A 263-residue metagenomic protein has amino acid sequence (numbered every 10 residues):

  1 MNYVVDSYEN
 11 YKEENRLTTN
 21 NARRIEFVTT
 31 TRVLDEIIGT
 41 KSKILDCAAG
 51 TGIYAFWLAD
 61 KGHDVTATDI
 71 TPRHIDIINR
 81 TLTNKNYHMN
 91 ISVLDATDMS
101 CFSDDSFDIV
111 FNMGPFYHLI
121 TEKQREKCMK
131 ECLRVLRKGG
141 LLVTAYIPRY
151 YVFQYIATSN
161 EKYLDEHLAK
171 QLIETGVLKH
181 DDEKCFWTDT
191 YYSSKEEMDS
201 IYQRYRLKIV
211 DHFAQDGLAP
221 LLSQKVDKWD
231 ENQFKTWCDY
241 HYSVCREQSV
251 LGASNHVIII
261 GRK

Functional and structural regions predicted by a protein language model:
M1-T40, I53, W57: Conserved class I S-adenosyl-L-methionine
K41-A48: Conserved class I S-adenosyl-L-methionine
I53-D98: Class I SAM-dependent methyltransferase SAM/SAH-binding core
S100-V110: A short acidic, Gly/Pro-enriched loop at the edge of an enzyme's catalytic core that lines a small-molecule cofactor
L119, D182-E196: Acceptor-substrate binding/catalytic loop of class I
E126-K138: A short glycine-rich, Lys/Arg-flanked "PGG" loop and its adjoining helix->strand segment in the class I
L141-L172: Conserved class I S-adenosyl-L-methionine
V210-K263: A C-terminal cap/extension of S-adenosyl-L-methionine-dependent methyltransferases that defines the acceptor-substrate
